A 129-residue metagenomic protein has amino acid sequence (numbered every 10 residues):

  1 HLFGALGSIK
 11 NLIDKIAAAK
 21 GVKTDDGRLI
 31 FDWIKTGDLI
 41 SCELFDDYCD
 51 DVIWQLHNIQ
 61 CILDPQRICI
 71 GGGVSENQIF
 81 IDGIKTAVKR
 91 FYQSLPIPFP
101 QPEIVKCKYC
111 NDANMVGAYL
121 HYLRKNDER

Functional and structural regions predicted by a protein language model:
H1-R129: ATP-binding/phosphotransfer module of carbohydrate and carboxylate kinases, centering on a glycine-rich
